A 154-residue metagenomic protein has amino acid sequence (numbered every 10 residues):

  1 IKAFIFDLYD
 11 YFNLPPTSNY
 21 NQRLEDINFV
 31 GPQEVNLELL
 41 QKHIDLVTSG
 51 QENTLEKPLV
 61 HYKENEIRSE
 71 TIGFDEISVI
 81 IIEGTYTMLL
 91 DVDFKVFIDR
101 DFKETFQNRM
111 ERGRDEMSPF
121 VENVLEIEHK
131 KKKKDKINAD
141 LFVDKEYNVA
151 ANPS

Functional and structural regions predicted by a protein language model:
K2-F4, L141: Conserved beta-strand segments of alpha/beta enzyme cores
F4, Y11-E64, V79: Conserved nucleotide-sensing/catalytic segment adjacent to the nucleotide-binding pocket in NTP-handling enzymes
L8, E83-T85, K145-E146: Fold-independent oxyanion-binding glycine-rich loops and adjacent beta-strand/coil segments at enzyme active sites
L14-T17, L90, F106, A151: Active-site-proximal flexible loops/turns
Q33-L37, Q41, S118, L125 (+2 more regions): Amphipathic alpha-helical transducer elements in NTP-driven molecular machines
K57-V60, I72-D75, V143: Generic detection of short hydrophobic beta-strand segments and adjacent strand-loop junctions
E66-G113: ATP-dependent NMP and nucleoside kinases share a basic, alpha-helical "lid"
D75, F94, I98, Q107 (+2 more regions): NTP-dependent small-molecule kinase module
